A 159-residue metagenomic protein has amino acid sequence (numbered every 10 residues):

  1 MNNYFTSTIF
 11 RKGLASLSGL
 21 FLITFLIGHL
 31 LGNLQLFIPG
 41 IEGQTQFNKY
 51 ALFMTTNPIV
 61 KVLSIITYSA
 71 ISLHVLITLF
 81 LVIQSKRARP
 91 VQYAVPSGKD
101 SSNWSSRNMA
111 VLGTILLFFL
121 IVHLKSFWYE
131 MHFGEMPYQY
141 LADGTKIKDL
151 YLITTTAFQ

Functional and structural regions predicted by a protein language model:
M1-Q159: Membrane-embedded alpha-helical bundles that constitute the cytochrome b-like, heme-associated redox core of multi-pass
